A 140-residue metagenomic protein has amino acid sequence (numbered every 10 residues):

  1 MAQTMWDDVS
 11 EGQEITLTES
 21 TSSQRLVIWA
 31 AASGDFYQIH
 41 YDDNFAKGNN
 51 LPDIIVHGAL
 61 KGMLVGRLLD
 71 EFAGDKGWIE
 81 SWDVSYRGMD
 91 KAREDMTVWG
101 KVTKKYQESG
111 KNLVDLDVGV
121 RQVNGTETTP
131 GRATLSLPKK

Functional and structural regions predicted by a protein language model:
M1-I15, A92-K140: HotDog/MaoC-like acyl-thioester-processing domains
M1-W78: Hot-dog-fold acyl-thioester-processing enzymes
L17, T21, Y86, L135-L137: Hydrophobic residues in beta-strands and at strand termini
I39-Y41, L51, W78-E80, S85-R87 (+4 more regions): Short, intrinsically disordered/low-complexity patches at protein termini and at juxtamembrane boundaries
H40-F45, L64, I79-S81, K104 (+2 more regions): Glycine-rich loops and low-complexity Gly/Arg-rich segments that provide flexible linkers or classic glycine-based
E71-V98: Mid-chain, well-packed structural core segment of small domains
